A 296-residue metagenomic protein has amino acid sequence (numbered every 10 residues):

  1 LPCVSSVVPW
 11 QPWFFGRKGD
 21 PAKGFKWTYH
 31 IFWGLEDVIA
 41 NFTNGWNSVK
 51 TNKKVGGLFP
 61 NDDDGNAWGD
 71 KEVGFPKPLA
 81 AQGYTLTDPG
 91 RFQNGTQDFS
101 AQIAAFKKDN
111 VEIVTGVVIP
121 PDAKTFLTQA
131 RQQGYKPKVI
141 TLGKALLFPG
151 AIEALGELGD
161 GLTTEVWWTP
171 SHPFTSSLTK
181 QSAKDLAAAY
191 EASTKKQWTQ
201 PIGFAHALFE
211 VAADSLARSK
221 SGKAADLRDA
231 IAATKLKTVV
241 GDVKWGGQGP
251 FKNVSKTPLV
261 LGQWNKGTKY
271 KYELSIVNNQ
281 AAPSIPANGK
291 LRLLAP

Functional and structural regions predicted by a protein language model:
L1-G90, I140-T164: Extracytoplasmic ligand/sensor domains, especially the bilobed periplasmic-binding protein
L1-V7, K54-F59, N110-P120, F126 (+2 more regions): Periplasmic-binding protein-like
V38-N41, R91-A105: Structural motif
Q97-D98, A104, V111-Q133, L208-V211: Hydrophobic alpha-helical
A130-H206, A217, S275-P283, N288-A295: Extracellular/periplasmic periplasmic-binding protein-like sensory domains
E210-R218: Short glycine/serine- and small hydrophobic-enriched flexible loop segments
A217-D229: Short, charged, surface-exposed loops that flank catalytic or proteolytic processing sites
T234-P296: Solvent-exposed, acidic/polar segments of extracytosolic/periplasmic ligand-binding ectodomains
